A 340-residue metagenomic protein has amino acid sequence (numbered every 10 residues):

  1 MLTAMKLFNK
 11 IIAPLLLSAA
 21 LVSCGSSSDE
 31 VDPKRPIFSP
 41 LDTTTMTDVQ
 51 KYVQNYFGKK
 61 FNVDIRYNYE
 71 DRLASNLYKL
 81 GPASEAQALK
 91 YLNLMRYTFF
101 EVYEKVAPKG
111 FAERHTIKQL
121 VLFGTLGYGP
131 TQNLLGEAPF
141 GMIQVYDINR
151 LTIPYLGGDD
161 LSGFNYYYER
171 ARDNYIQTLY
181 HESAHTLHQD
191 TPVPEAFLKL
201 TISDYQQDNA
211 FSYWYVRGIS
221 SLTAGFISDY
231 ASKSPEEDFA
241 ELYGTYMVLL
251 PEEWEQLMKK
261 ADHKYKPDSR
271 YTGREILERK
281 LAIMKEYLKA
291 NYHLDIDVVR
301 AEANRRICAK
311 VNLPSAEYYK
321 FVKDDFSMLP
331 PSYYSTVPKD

Functional and structural regions predicted by a protein language model:
L2-I12: Bacterial N-terminal signal peptides that target proteins for export
A19-S23: C-terminal motif of bacterial Sec signal peptides marking the signal peptidase cleavage site
C24-A112, R270, L277-D340: Acidic/polar, low-complexity intrinsically disordered N-terminal segments immediately downstream of a Sec signal
D29, L89-L151: Auxiliary, metal-adjacent structural segments of Zn-dependent hydrolase domains
L77-A86, L161-R170, N174, G225-K233: Second-shell loop/turn segments in exported
S162-P194, A240: Active-site recognition of the HExxH zinc-binding catalytic motif
L179-S221: Short helix-loop boundary/capping segments
Y205-K285, K289-L294, L313-E317, K323-D340: Metalloprotease/metallohydrolase-associated module, dominated by Zn2+-dependent proteases
